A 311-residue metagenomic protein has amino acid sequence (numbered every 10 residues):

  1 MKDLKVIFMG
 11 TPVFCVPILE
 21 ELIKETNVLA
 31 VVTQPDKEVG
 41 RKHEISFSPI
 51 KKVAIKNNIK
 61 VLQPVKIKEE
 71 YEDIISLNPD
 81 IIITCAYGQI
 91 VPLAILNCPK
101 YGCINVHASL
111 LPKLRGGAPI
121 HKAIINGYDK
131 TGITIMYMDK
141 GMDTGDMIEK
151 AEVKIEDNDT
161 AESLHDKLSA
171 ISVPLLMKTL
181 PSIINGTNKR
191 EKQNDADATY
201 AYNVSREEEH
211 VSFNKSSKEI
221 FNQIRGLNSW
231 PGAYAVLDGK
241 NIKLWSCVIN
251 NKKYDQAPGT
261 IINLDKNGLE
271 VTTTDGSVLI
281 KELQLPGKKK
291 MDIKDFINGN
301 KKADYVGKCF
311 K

Functional and structural regions predicted by a protein language model:
M1-P231, G276-L279, L285, I297 (+1 more regions): One-carbon transfer enzymes
F221-K311: C-terminal active-site/capping subdomain that shapes the small-molecule cofactor and substrate pocket of enzyme
